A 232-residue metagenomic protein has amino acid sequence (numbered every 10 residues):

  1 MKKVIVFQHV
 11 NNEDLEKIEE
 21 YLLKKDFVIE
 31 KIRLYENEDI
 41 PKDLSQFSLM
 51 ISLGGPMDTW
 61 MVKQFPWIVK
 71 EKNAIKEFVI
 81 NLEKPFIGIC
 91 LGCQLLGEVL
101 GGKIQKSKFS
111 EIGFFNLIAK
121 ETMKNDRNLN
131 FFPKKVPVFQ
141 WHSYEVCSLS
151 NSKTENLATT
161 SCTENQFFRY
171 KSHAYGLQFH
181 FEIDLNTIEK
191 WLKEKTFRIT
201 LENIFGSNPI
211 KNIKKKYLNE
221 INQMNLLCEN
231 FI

Functional and structural regions predicted by a protein language model:
M1-I5: Extreme N-terminal starter segment of soluble prokaryotic enzymes
F7-H9, L34, L91, F179: Cofactor-binding loop segments of dinucleotide-utilizing enzymes, especially the Rossmann-like FAD- and NAD(P)+-binding
E13-K17: Short N-terminal binding/cap micro-motifs at the start of the first secondary-structure element
E20-I87: Flexible gly/pro-rich beta->alpha loop and the following alpha-helix that scaffold active-site loops
I29-K31, I104, N156: Generic structural signal for residues in well-ordered beta-strands
V79-K103: Catalytic nucleophile loop
L95, V99-F139: Ligand/cofactor pocket segment of small-molecule handling proteins
K120-I232: Amide-donor transfer/coupling interface in amidating biosynthetic enzymes
